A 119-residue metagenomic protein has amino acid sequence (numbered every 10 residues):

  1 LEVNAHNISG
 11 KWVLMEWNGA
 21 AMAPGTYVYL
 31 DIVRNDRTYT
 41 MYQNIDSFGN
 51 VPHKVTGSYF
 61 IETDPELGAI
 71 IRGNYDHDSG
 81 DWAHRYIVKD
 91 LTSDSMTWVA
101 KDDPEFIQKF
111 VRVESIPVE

Functional and structural regions predicted by a protein language model:
L1-V13: N-terminal helix-cap/turn-to-beta initiation motif at the start of protein domains
A5, D31-I32, K89: Generic structural signal for beta-strand residues in well-ordered domains
N18-P24, T38-T97, D102: Contiguous, well-ordered beta-strand patches that form the walls/edges of small beta-barrel/beta-sandwich domains
L30-Y39: Conserved beta-hairpin
I107-E119: Short, low-complexity, Pro/Ser/Thr/Gly-rich segments in the mature regions of secreted, periplasmic
